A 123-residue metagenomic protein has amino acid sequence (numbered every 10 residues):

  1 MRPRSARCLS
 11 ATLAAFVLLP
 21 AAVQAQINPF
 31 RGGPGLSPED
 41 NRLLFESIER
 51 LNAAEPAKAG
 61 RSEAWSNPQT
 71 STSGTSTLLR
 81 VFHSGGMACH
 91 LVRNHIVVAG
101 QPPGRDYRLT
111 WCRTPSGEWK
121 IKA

Functional and structural regions predicted by a protein language model:
R2-A11: Bacterial N-terminal signal peptides that target proteins for export
T12-L13, V23: Cleavable N-terminal signal peptides
L19-A25: Sec/Tat signal peptide C-region and signal peptidase I cleavage site
Q26-G85: N-terminal secretory signal peptides
A64-N67, L91-V97: Short beta-strand segments that buttress and anchor functional surface loops
S73-T77, C89-R93, P103-R108: Short, surface-exposed coil-to-beta transition loops
S84-G86, A99-P103: Short glycine/serine/proline-enriched coil/turn segments at secondary-structure junctions
T114-A123: Short beta-strand edge/turn micro-motifs at domain boundaries
